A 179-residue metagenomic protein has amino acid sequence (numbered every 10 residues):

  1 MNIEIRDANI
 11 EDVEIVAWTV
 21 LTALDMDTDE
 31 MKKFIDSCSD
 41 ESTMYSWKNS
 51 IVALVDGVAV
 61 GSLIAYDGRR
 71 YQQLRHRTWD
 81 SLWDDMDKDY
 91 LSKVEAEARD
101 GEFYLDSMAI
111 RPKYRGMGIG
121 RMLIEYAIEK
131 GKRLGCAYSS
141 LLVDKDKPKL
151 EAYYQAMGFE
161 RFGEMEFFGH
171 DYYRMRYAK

Functional and structural regions predicted by a protein language model:
I3-W18, D27-E30, D67-G68: A short beta-loop-alpha structural element at the N-terminal edge of CoA-dependent acyl/N-acetyltransferase catalytic
W18-S39, W79-D87: Conserved GNAT-fold acetyl-CoA-binding loop/helix
D29-S50, V55-D56, V60, I64: Active-site rim helix/loop that mediates acceptor-substrate recognition in acyltransferases
D67-F103: Conserved acyl-donor/pantetheine-binding loop and adjacent beta-alpha core of acyl/acetyltransferases and related
K88, M108-R115, D144: A short, internal acetyl-CoA/4′-phosphopantetheine-binding micro-motif in the GNAT/acyltransferase core
F103, R115, G131-L142: Conserved GNAT acetyl-CoA-binding A-motif
G116-E129, Q155-A156: Conserved acetyl-CoA-binding loop-helix of GNAT-fold acetyltransferases
C136-M157, G163-K179: C-terminal "cap" of GNAT-fold acetyltransferases
